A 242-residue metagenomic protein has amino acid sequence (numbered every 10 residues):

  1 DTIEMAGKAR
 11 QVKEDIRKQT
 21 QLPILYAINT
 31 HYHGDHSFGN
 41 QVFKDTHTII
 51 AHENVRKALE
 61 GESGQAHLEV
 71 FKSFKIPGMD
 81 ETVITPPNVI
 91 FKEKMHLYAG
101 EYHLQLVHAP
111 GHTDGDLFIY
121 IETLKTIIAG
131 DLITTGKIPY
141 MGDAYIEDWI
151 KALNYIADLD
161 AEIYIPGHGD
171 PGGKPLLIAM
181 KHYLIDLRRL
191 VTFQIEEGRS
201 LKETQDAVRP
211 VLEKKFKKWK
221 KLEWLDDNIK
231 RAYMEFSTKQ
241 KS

Functional and structural regions predicted by a protein language model:
D1, I16, H31, F43 (+7 more regions): Divalent metal-coordination and catalytic microenvironments
D1, L25-I28, Q105-L106: Short catalytic-loop micro-motif centered on adjacent basic/acidic residues
T2-A9, H33-H36, H52, I84 (+5 more regions): Solvent-exposed, acidic/flexible segments
E4-A6, H96, H103-F193: Metallo-beta-lactamase
G7-R10, E14-K92, H96, R189: Active-site HxH/HxHxD metal-binding segment of metal-dependent hydrolases
R10, E14, K18, E147 (+5 more regions): Solvent-exposed, polar/charged alpha-helical surfaces in well-ordered, non-transmembrane soluble domains, broadly
L22-I24, T46, Y102-H103, D160-E162: Loop/turn elements at helix/coil->beta-strand transitions in domains of secreted/extracellular proteins
D158-L159, P171-S242: Accessory terminal helices/loops
